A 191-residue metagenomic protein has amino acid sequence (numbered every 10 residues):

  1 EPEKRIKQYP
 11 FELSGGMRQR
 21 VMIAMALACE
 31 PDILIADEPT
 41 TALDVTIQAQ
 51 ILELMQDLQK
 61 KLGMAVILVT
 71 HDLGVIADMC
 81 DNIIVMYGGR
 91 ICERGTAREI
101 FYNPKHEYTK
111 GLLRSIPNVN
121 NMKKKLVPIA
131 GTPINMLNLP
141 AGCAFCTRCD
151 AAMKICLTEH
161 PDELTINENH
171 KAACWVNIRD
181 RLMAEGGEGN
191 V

Functional and structural regions predicted by a protein language model:
E1-K4, N120: Conserved "ABC signature" C-loop
K4-Y9, K124: Interfacial catalytic loop of ABC nucleotide-binding domains
Y9-L13, M17: Conserved ABC ATPase signature
M17-Q19, I47: Residue-level micro-sites within transmembrane alpha helices that shape and flank functional polar/acidic positions
M22, A65-I67, G142-A144, R148: ABC nucleotide-binding domain signature
E30-P31, I35-P39, L43-K124: P-loop NTP-binding/switch modules centered on Walker-like glycine-rich loops
R94-V191: Short catalytic/signature loops enriched in Gly
